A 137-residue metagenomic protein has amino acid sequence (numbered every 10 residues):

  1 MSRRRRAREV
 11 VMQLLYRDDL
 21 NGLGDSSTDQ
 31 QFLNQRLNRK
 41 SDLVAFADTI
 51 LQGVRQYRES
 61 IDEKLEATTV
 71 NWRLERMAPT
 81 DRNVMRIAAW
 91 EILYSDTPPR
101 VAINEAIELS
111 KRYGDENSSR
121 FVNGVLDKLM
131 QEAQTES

Functional and structural regions predicted by a protein language model:
M1-S119, N123-S137: N-terminal interaction/assembly modules
